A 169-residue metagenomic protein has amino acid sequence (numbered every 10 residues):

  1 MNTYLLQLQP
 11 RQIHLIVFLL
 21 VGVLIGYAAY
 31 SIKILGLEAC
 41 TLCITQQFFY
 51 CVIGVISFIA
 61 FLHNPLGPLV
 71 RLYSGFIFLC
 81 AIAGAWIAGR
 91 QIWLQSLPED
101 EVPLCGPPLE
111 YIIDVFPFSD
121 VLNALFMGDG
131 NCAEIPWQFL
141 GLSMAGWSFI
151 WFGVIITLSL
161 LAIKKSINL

Functional and structural regions predicted by a protein language model:
L6-L19, P65-I87, T157: Interfacial segments of alpha-helical transmembrane regions
F18-E38, S57-A60, N123-A124: Immediate flanking context of iron-sulfur cluster ligation sites
L20-Y27, I53-I56, C80-R90, V154 (+1 more regions): Membrane-embedded alpha-helical transmembrane segments of multi-pass integral membrane proteins
Y27-I32, A83-P98, F118: C-terminal TM-helix exit segments that contain a strictly Trp-centered aromatic cap at the helix terminus
L37-Q47, Y73, P103-G106: Non-cytosolic membrane-interface motifs at loop->transmembrane helix junctions
E38, T45-I59, I112-I113: Iron-sulfur (Fe-S) cluster-binding segments and ferredoxin-like electron-carrier domains, especially [2Fe-2S]
S96-L140: Extracytosolic (periplasmic/ER-lumenal) interhelical loops and adjacent juxtamembrane/interface segments of multi-pass
A124-L169: A hydrophobic membrane-anchoring alpha-helix module
